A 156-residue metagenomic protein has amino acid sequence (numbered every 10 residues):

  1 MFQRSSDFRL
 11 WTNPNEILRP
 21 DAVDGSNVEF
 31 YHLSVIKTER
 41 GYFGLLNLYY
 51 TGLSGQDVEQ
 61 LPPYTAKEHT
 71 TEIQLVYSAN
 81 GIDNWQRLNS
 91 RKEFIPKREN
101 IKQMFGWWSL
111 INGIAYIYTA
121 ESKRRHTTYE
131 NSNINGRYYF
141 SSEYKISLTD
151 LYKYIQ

Functional and structural regions predicted by a protein language model:
M1-Q156: Carbohydrate-active catalytic/glycan-binding domains of CAZyme proteins, especially the secreted or lumenal ectodomains
